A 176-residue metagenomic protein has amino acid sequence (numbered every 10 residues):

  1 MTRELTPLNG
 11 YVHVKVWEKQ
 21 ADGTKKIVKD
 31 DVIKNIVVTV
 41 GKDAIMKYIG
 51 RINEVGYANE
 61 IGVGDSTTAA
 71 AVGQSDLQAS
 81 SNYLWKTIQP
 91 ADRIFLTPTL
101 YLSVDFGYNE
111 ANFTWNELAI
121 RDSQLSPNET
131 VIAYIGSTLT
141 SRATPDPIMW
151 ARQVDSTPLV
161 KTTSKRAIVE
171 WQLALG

Functional and structural regions predicted by a protein language model:
M1-W115, S123-G176: Small cysteine-rich, disulfide-bonded extracellular modules of the LU/uPAR three-finger superfamily and closely related
